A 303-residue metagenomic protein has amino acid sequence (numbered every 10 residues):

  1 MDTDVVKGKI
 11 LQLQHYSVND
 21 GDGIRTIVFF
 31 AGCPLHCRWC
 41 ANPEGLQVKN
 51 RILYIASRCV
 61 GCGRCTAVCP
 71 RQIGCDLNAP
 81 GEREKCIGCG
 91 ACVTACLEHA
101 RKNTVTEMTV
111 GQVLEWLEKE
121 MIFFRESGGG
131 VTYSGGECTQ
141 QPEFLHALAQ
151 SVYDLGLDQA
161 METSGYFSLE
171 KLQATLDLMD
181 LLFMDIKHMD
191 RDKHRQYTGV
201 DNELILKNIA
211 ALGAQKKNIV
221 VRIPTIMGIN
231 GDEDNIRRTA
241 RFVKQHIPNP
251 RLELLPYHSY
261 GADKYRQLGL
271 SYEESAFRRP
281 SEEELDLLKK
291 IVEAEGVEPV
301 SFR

Functional and structural regions predicted by a protein language model:
M1-C62, T66: Flexible, acidic/Gly-rich N-terminal and inter-domain linker regions that tether and position cofactor-handling modules
M1-D22, T225-R303: Auxiliary Fe-S-binding modules of radical SAM enzymes
K9-L11, D76-L77, E162-Y166: Short gly/ser/thr-rich secondary-structure transition/capping motifs
R38-G45, R64-E84, A91-E107: Iron-sulfur cluster-binding cysteine motifs and their immediate structural context in ferredoxin-like electron-transfer
L53-R58, N78-K85, V105-E118: Short cysteine/histidine-rich metal-coordination sites, predominantly Zn2+-binding motifs
Y54, R195-D201, G269-F277: Short glycine-enriched, charge-decorated loop/helix-capping segments at active-site entrances that position
G111-Y260, R266-Q267: Conserved AdoMet/S-adenosylmethionine-binding subsite of the radical SAM
